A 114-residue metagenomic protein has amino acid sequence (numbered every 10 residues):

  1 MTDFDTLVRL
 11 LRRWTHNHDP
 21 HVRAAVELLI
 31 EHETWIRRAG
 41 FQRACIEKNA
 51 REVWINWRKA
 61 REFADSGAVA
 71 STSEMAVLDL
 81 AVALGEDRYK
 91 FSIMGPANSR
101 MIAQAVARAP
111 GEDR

Functional and structural regions predicted by a protein language model:
M1-A70, M75, G85-R114: Extended, charge-biased low-complexity segments that typically form long amphipathic alpha-helices/coiled-coils
